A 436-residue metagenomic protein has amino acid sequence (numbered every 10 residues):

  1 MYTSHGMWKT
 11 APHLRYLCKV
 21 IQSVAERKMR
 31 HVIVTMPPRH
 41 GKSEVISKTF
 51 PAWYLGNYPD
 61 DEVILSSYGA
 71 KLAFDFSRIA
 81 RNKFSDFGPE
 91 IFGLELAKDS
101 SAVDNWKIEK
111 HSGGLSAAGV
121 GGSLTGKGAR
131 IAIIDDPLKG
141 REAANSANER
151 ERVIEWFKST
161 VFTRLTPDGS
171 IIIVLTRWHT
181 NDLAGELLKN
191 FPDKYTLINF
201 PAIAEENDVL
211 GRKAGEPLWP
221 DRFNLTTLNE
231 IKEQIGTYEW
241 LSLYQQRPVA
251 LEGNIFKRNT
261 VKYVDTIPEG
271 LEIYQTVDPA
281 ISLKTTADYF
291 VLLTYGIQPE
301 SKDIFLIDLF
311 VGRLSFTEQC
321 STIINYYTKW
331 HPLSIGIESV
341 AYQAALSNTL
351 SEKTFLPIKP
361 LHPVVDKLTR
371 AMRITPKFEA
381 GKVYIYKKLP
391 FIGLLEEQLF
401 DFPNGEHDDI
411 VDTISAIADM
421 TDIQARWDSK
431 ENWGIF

Functional and structural regions predicted by a protein language model:
M1-H31, D278: Pre-P-loop entry segment of helicase/translocase ATPase cores
M29-T49: Walker A/P-loop
E62, S66-L124: Conserved nucleotide-state-sensing and coupling region of NTP-binding domains
D104-T160: Conserved RecA-like ASCE ATPase "motif II neighborhood" in helicase/translocase motors
A144, E151, E155-N207: Replace "adjacent to P-loop NTPase cores in ATP/GTP-dependent enzymes" with "adjacent to NTP-binding cores
N181, G185-K189, N199-P201, K213-A214 (+5 more regions): Mg2+-dependent endonuclease catalytic cores in nucleic-acid-processing enzymes, primarily RNase H-like
L210-P279: ATPase catalytic-site recognition across NTP-hydrolyzing enzymes
A418-F436: Acidic two-metal-ion nuclease catalytic site recognized across multiple nuclease folds, prominently DnaQ/RNase D-T
